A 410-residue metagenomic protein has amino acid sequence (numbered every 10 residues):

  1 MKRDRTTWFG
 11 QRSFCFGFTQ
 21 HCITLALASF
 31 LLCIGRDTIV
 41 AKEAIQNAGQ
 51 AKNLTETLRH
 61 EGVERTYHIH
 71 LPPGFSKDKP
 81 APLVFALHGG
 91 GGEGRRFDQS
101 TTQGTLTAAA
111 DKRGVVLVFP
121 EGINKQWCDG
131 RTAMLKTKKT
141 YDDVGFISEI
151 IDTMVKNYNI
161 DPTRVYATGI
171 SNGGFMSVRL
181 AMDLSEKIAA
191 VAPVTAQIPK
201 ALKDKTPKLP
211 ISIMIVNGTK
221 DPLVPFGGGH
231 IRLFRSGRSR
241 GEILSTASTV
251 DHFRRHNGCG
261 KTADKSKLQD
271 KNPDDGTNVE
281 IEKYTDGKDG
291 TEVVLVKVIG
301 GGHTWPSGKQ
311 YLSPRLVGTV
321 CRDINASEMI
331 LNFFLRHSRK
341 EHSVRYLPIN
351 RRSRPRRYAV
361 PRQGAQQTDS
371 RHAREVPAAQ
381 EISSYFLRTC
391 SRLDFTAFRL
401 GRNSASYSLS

Functional and structural regions predicted by a protein language model:
R12, C22, R356-A365, R374-P377 (+2 more regions): Short, low-complexity intrinsically disordered segments enriched in A/P/G/S/L with frequent Arg, especially at protein
Q20-C33: Bacterial N-terminal signal peptides
F30, G35-L83, D98-T102, K112-V115 (+9 more regions): A domain-start/cap signature at the N-terminus of enzymes
L54, L58-G74, D78-Y166, M176-R179 (+3 more regions): Serine-hydrolase catalytic machinery in alpha/beta-hydrolase-like enzymes
I215-N217: Short beta-strand/loop motif that positions the catalytic acidic residue of the alpha/beta-hydrolase fold
T219-V293, G301, S307-N325: Active-site-adjacent alpha-helix of alpha/beta-hydrolase-fold enzymes
F395, L400-L409: Short, intrinsically disordered C-terminal tails of secreted or membrane-associated proteins
